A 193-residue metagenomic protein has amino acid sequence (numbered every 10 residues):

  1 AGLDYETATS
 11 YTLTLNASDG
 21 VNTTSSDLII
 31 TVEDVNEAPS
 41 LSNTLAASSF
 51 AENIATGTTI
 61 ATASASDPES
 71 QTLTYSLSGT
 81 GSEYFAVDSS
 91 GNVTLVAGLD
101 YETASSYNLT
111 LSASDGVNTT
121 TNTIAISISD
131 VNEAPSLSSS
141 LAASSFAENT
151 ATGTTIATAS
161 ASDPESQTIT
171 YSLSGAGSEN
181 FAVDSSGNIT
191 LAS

Functional and structural regions predicted by a protein language model:
A1-A38, S48-T58, A63-S136, S144-G153 (+1 more regions): Acidic, turn/loop-rich segments in luminal/extracellular domains of secretory-pathway and cell-surface proteins
L45, L141-A142: Type III/flagellar secretion export determinants
